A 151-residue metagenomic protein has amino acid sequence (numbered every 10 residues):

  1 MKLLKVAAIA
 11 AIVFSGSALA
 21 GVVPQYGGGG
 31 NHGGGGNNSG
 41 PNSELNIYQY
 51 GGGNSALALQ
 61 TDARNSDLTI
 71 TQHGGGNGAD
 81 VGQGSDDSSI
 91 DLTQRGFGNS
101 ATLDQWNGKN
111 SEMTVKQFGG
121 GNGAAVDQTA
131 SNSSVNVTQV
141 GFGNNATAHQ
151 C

Functional and structural regions predicted by a protein language model:
K2-I9: Sec-dependent signal peptide recognition, specifically the positively charged N-region followed immediately by
I9-V13, G30: Short N-terminal leader segment in a subset of presequences, especially plant chloroplast and some mitochondrial
S15-S17: N-terminal signal peptide c-region/cleavage motif recognized by signal peptidases
G21-C151: Low-complexity repeat regions of mature extracellularly deployed or surface/particle-associated proteins
